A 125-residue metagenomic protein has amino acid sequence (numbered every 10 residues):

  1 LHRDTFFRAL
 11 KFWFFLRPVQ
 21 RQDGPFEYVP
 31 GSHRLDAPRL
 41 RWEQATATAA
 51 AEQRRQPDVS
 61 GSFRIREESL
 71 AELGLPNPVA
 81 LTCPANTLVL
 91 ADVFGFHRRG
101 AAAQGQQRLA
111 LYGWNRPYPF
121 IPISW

Functional and structural regions predicted by a protein language model:
L1-T5, F96-R99: Histidine-centered catalytic micro-motifs
T5-R21, T82-A85, L90, W114-P117: Short, conserved beta-strand element in jelly-roll/cupin
F6, R34, A101: Alpha-helical and His/Cys-centered functional microenvironments
L10, G24, L109: Change "...and in nucleic-acid phosphodiester-cleaving endonucleases..." to "...and in nucleic-acid processing enzymes
Q22-F96: Double-stranded beta-helix
P38, W42-E43, T87-L90, F94-W125: Non-heme Fe(II)/2-oxoglutarate
